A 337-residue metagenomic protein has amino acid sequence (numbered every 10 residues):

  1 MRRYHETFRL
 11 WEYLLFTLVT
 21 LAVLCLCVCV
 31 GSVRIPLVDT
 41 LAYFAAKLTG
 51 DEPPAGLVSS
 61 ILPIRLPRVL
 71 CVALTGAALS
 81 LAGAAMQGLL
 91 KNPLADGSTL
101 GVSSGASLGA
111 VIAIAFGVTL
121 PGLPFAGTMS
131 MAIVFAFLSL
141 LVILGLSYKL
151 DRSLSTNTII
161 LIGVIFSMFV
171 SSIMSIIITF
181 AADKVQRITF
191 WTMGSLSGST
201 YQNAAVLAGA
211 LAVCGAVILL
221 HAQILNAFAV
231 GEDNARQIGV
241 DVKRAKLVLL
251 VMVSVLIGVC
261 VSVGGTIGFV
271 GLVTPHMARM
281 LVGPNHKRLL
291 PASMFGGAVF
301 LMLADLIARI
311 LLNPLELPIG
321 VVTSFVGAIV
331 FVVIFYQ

Functional and structural regions predicted by a protein language model:
M1-Q337: Alpha-helical transmembrane segments in inner-membrane proteins
